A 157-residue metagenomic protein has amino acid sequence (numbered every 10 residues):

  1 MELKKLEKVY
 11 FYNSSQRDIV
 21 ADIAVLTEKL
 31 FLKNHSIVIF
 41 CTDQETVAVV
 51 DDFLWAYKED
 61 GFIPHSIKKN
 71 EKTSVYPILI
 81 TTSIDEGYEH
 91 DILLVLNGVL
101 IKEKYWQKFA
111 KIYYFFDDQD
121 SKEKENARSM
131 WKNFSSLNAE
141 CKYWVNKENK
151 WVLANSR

Functional and structural regions predicted by a protein language model:
M1-W55: Long, hydrophobic N-terminal alpha-helical segment
E2-V9, Q16, L30-S36, I101 (+3 more regions): ASCE RecA-like P-loop NTPase motor cores that couple ATP hydrolysis to mechanical translocation on nucleic acids
S15, C41-Q44, V95-V99, D117-D118: Structural motif
N34, Y76, H90-D91, F109-A110 (+1 more regions): Short, well-ordered alpha-helix to beta-strand connector turns
V38-F40, L79-I80, L94-V95, Y113: Structural motif
L54-L93: Helix-adjacent hinge/juxtasegments
E86-D91, V95-K108: SF2 helicase motor core recognition
A110-R157: Glycine-rich, aromatic-bearing surface loops/beta-hairpins
